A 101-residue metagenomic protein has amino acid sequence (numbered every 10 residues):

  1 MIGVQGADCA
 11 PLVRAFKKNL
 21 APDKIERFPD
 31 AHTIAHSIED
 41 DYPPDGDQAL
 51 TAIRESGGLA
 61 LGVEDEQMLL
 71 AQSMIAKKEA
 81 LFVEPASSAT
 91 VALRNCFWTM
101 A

Functional and structural regions predicted by a protein language model:
I2-V83: Active-site/ligand-binding loops adjacent to catalytic centers
V83-L93: Conserved phosphate/anionic-ligand binding catalytic regions in large, soluble enzymes, centered on
V91-A101: Catalytic phosphate/nucleotide-handling subdomain of diverse soluble enzymes
